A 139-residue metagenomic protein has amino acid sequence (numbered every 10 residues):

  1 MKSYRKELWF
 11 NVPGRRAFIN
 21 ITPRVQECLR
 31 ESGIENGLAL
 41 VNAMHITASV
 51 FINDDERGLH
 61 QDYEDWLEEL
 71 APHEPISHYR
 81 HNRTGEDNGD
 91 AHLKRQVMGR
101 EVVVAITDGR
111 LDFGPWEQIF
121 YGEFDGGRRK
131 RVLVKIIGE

Functional and structural regions predicted by a protein language model:
M1-E139: Active-site histidine-anchored catalytic micro-motif
